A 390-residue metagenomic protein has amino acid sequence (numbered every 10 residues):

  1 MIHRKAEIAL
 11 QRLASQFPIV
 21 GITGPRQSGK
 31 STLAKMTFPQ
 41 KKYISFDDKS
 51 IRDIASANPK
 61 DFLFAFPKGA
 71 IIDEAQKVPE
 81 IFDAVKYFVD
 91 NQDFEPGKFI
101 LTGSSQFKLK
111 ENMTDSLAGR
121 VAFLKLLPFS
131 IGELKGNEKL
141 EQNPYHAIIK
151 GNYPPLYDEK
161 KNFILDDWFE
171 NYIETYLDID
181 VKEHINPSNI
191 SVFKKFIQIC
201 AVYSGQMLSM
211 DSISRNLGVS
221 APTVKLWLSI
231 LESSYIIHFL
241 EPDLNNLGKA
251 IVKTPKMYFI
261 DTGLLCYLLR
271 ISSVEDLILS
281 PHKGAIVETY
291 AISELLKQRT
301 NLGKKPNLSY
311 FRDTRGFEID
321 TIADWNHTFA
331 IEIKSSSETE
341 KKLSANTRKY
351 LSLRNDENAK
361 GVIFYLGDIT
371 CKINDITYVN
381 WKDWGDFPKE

Functional and structural regions predicted by a protein language model:
M1-L13: Pre-Walker A adenine-sensing motif
I22: Hydrophobic anchor at the beta1->P-loop junction of P-loop NTPases
K30: Conserved lysine of the Walker
L33, T37: Hydrophobic positions on the alpha1 helix immediately C-terminal to the Walker A/P-loop
F82-L101, S105, T114-D115: Conserved catalytic/switch belt of AAA+ P-loop NTPases
F107-A122, E138-K139: Short regulatory helix/loop adjacent to the ATP-binding pocket of P-loop NTPases
K161-F329: Accessory nucleic acid-recognition modules appended to NTPase machines
L366-E390: Domain-level recognition of nuclease-like catalytic cores that cleave nucleotide substrates
